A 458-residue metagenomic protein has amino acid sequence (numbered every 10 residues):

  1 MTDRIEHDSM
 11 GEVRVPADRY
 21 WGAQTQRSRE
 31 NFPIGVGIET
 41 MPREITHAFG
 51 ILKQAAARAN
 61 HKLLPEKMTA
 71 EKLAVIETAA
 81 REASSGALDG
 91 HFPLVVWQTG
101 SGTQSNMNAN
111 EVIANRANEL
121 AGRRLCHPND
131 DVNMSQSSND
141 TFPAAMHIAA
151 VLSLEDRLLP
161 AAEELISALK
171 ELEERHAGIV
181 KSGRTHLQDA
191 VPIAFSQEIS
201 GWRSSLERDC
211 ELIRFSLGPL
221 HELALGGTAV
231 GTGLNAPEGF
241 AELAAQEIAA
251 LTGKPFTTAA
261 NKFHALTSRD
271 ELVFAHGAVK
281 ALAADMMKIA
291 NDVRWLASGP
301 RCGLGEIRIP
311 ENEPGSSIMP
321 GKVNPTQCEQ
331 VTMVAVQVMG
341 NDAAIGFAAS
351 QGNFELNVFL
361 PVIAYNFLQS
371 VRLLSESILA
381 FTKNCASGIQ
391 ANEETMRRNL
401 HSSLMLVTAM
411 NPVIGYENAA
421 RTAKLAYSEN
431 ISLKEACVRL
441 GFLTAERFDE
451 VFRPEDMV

Functional and structural regions predicted by a protein language model:
M1-V458: Conserved, well-structured ligand/cofactor-binding cores
